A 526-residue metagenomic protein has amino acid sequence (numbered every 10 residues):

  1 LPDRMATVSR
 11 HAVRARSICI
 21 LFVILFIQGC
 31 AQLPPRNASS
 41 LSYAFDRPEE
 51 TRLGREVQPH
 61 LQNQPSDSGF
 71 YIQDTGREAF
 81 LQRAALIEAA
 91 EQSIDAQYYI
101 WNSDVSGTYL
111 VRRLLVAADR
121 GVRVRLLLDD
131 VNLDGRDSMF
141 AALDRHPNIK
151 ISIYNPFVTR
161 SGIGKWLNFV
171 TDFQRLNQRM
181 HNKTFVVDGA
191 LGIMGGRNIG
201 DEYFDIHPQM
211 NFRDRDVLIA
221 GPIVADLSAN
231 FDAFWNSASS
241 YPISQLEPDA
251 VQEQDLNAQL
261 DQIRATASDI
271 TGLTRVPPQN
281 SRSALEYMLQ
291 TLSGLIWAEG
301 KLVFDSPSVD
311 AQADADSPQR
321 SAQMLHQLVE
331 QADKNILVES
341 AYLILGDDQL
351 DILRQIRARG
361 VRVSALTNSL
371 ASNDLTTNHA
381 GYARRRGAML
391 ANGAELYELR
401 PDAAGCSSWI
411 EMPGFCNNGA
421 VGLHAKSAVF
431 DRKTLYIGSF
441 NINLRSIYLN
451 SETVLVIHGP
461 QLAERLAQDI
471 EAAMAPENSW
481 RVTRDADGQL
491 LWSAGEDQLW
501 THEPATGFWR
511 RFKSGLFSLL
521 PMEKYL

Functional and structural regions predicted by a protein language model:
M5-C19: Bacterial N-terminal signal peptides that target proteins for export
R14, I24, S408-W409: Intrinsic low-complexity, intrinsically disordered segments enriched in polar/basic residues
S17-Q28: Bacterial N-terminal signal peptides
C30-K183, V187-L526: Charged, low-complexity intrinsically disordered terminal segments
